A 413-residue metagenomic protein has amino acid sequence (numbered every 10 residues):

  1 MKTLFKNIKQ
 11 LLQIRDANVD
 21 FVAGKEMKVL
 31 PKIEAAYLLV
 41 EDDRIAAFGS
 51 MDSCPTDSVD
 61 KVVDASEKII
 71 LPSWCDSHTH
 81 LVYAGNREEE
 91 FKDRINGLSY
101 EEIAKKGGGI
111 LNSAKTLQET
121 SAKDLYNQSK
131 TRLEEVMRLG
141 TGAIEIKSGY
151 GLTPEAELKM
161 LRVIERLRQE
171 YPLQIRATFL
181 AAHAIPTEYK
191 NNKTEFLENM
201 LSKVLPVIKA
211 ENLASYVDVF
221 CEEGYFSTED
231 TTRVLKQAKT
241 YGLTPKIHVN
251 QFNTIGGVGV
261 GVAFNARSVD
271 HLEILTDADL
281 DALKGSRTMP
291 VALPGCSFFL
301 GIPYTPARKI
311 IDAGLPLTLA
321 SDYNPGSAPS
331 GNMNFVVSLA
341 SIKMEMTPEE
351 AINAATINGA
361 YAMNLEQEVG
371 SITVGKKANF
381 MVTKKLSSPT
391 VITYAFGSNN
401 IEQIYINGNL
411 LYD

Functional and structural regions predicted by a protein language model:
M1-T56, T390: N-terminal metal-binding scaffold of metallo-dependent hydrolase/deaminase domains
L4, D60-D64, A177, I404: Conserved beta-strand scaffold positions in the cores of enzyme catalytic domains, especially in NTP/NDP-utilizing
I8, L38, D43, E67 (+14 more regions): Divalent metal-coordination and catalytic microenvironments
A65-Q128: Metal-associated gating/positioning segment near the N- to mid-region
S113-Q128, E134, G142-I255: Metal-coordinating catalytic core of metallo-dependent amide/deamination hydrolases
M137, K209-A210, K239, V262 (+2 more regions): Non-catalytic positions within long, well-ordered alpha-helices that form the structural scaffold/packing of enzyme
T244, T254-S371, T383-K385, P389 (+2 more regions): Active-site-adjacent C-terminal substructures of enzyme catalytic domains
N399-D413: Short peripheral tails and domain-boundary helices/loops at the edges of structured domains
